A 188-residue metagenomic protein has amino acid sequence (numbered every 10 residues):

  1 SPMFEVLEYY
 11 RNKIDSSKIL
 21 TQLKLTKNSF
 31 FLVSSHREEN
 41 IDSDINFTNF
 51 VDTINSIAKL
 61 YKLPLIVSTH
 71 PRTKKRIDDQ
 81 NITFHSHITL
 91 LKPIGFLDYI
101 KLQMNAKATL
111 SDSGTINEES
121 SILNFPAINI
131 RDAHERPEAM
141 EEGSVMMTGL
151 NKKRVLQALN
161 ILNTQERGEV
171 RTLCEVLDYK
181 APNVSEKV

Functional and structural regions predicted by a protein language model:
S1-T69, T73-V188: Nucleotide-activated sugar donor-binding and catalytic core shared by glycosyltransferases and related lipid-linked
